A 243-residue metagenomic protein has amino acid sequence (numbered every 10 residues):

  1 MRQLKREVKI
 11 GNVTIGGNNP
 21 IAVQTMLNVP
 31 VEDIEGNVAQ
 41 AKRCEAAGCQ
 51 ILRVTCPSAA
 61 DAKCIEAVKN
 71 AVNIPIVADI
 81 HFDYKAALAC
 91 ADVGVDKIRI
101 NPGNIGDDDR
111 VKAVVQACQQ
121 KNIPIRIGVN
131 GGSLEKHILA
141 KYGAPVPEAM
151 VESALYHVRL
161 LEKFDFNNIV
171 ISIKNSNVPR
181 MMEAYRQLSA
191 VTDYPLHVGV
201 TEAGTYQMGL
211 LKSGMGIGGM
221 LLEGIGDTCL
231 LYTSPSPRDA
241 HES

Functional and structural regions predicted by a protein language model:
M1-T25: N-terminal amphipathic alpha-helix/helix-capping segment at the start of soluble metabolic enzymes
I21-E35, V77-I80, A140-A149, T205-G209: Active-site mouth loops of central-metabolism enzymes
I21-L27, L52-V54, I76-A78, I98-I100 (+6 more regions): Hydrophobic faces of well-ordered beta-strands that scaffold small-molecule active sites in alpha/beta enzyme cores
A47-A67, P102-I105, S172: Glycine-rich, proline-tolerant flexible connector loops at the mouths of alpha/beta enzymes
D61-A78, V114-N122, L188-D193: Alpha-helix-loop-beta-strand connector modules within alpha/beta enzyme cores
G106-F164: Conserved anion-binding
L139-S234: Catalytic alpha/beta core domains of metabolic enzymes, predominantly
Y232-S243: Single conserved hydrophobic/aromatic residue that forms the stacking wall/gate of nucleotide- or nucleobase-binding
